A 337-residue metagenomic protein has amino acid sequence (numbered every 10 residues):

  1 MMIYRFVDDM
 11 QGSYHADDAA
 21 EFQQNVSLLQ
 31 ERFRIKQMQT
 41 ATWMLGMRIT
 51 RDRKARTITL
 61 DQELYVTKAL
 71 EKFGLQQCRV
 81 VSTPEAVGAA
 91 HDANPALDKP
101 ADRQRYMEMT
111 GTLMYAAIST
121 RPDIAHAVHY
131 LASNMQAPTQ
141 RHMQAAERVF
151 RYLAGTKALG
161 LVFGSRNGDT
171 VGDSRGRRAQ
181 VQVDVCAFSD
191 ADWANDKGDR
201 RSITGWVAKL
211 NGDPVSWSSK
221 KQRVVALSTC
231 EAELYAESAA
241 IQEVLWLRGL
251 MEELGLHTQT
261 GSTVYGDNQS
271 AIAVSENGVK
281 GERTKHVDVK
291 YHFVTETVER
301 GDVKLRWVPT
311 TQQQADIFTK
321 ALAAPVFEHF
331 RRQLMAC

Functional and structural regions predicted by a protein language model:
M1-F33, T50-D61, S133-Q140, S270-R283: Catalytic palm subdomain of template-directed nucleic-acid polymerases, centered on the conserved carboxylate motif
M1-Y14, A20-Q23, R32-A41, A116-A127 (+2 more regions): Active-site palm subdomain of RNA-directed nucleic acid polymerases
M1-Y14, L29, T40-T50, V128-A132 (+5 more regions): Catalytic palm active-site di-aspartate
D8, V26-L29, G46, V66 (+13 more regions): Mobile genetic element proteins and their domesticated derivatives, centered on retroelements and DNA transposons
M38-G160, G164-S165, P309, F318-T319: C-terminal reverse transcriptase regions that engage the nucleic-acid substrate
L113, A179, D184-C230: RNase H-like nuclease fold core
N134, D184, K220-C337: RNase H-like nuclease module associated with reverse transcription
R151-A191, L256-T258: Structured nucleic-acid-interacting core domains from mobile-element enzymes and related host factors, especially RNase
